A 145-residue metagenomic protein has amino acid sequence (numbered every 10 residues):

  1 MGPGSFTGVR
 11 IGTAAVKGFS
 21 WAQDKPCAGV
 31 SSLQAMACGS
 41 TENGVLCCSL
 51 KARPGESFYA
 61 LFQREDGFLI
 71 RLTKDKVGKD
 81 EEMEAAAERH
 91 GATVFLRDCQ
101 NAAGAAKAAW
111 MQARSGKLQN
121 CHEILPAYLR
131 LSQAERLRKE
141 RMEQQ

Functional and structural regions predicted by a protein language model:
M1-G2, F6-C27: DPxDG-like acidic metal-binding loop motif
A28-Q145: Oxyanion-binding and handling regions
